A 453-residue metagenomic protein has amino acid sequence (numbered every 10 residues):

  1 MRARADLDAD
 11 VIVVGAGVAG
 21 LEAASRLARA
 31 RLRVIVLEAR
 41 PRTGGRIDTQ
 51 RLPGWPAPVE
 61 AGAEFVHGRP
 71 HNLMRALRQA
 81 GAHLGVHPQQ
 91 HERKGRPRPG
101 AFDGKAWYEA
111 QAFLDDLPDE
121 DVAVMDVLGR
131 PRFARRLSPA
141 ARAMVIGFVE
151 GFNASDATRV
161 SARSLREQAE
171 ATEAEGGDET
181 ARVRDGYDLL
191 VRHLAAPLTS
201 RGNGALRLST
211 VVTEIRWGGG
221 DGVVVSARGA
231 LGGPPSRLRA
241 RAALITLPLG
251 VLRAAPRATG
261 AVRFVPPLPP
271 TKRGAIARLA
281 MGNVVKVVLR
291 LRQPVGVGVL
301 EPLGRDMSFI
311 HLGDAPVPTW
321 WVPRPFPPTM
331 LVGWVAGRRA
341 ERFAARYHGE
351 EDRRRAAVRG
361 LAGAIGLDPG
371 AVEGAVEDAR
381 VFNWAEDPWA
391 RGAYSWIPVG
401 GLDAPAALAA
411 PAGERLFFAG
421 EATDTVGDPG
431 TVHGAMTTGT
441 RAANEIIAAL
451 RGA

Functional and structural regions predicted by a protein language model:
M1-A453: FAD-dinucleotide binding site
